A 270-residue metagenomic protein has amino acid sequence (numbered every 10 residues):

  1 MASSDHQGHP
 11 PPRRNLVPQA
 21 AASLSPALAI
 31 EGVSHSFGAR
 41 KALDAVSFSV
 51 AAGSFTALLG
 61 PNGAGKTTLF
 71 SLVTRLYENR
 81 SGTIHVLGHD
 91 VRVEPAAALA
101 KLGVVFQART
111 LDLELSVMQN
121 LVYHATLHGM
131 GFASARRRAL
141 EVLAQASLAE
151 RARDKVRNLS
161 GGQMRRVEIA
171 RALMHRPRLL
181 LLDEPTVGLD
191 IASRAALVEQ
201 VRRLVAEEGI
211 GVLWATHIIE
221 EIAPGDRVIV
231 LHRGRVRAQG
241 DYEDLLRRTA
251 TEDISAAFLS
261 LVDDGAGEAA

Functional and structural regions predicted by a protein language model:
G82-V93, A98: Conserved ABC transporter NBD signature motif
V122, T126, A133-R151: Conserved ABC ATPase "signature" region
K155-L159: Conserved ABC ATPase signature
R176: Conserved catalytic motifs of ABC-family nucleotide-binding domains
L180-E184: Catalytic Walker B motif of ABC-type/P-loop ATPase nucleotide-binding domains
A195-E207: Helical segment within the ABC ATPase nucleotide-binding domain
